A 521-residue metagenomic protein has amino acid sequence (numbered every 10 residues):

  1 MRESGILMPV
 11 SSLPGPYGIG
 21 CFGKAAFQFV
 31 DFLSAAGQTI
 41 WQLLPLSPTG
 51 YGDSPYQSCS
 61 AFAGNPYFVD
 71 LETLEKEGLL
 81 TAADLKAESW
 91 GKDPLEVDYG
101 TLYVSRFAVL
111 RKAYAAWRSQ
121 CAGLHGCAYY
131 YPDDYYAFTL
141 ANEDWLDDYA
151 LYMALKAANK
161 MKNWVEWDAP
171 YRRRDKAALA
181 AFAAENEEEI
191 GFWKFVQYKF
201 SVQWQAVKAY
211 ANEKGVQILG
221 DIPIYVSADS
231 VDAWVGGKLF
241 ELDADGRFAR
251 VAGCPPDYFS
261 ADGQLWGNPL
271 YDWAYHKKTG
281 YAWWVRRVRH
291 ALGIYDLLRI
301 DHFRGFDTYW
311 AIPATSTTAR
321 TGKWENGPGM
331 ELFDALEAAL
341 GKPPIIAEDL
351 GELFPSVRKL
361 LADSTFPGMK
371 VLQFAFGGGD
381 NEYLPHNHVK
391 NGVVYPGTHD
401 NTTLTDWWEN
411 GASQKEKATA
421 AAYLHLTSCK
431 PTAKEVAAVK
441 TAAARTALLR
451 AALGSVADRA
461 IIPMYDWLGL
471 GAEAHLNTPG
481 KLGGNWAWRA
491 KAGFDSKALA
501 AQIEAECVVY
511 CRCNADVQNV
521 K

Functional and structural regions predicted by a protein language model:
M1-G37: Mature N-terminal, pre-catalytic/accessory segment of carbohydrate-active enzymes
P9, G18, D53-Q197, V226-I461 (+2 more regions): Alpha-amylase-like alpha-glycosidases and glucanotransferases acting on alpha-linked glucans and related
K24-T49, I294-Y295, A452: Catalytic domains of carbohydrate-active enzymes, especially glycoside hydrolases
S34, W204-N212, E337, L361-A362: Surface-exposed amphipathic alpha-helices with a cationic face
L44, Q217-L219, P223, L297 (+1 more regions): Outer-envelope exported proteins of Gram-negative bacteria
W193-V226: Conserved, well-ordered alpha-helix/loop/beta-strand core segments that scaffold catalytic motifs
G469-N519: Structured C-terminal cap/extension of enzyme domains
